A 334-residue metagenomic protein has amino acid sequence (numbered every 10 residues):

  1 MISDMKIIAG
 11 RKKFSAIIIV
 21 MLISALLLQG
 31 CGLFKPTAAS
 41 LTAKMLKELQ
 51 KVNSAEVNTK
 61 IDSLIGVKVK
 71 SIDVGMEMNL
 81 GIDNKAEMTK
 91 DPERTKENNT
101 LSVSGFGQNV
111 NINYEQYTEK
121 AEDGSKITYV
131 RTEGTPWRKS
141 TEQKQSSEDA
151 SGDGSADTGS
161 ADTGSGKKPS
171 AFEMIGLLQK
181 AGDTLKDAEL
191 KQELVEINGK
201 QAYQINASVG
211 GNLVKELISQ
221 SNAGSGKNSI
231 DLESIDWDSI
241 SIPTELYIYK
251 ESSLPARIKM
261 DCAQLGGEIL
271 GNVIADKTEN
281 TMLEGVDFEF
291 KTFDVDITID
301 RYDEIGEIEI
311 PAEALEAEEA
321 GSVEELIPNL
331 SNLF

Functional and structural regions predicted by a protein language model:
S3-I18: Bacterial N-terminal signal peptides that target proteins for export
L28-G30: C-terminal motif of bacterial Sec signal peptides marking the signal peptidase cleavage site
G32-F334: Subset-of-secretome marker
